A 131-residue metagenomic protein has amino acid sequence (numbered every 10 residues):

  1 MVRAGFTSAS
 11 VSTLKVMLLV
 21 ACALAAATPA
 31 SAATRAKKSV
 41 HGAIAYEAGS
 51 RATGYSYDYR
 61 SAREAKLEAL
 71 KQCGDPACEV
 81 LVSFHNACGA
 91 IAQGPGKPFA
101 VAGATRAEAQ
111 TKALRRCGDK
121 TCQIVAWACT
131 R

Functional and structural regions predicted by a protein language model:
V2-K15, P29-R131: Helix-coil modules at protein/domain termini and other flexible surface or pore-lining loops, especially C-terminal
T13-A25: Bacterial N-terminal signal peptides
